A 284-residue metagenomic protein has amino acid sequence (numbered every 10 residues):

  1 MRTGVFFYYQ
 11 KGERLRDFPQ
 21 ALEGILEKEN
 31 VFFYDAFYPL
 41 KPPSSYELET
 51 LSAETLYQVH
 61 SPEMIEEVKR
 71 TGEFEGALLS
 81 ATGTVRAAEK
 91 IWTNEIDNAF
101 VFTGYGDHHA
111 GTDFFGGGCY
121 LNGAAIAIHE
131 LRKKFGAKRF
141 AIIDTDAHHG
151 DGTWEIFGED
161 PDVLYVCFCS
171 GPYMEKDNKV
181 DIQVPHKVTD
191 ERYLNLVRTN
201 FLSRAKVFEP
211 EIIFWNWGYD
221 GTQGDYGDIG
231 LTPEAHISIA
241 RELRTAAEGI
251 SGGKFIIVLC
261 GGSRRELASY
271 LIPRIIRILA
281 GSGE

Functional and structural regions predicted by a protein language model:
M1-Y57: N-terminal low-complexity, Ser/Thr- and acidic-residue-enriched intrinsically disordered segments
R2, V59-E284: A general "terminal functional-core" signal
